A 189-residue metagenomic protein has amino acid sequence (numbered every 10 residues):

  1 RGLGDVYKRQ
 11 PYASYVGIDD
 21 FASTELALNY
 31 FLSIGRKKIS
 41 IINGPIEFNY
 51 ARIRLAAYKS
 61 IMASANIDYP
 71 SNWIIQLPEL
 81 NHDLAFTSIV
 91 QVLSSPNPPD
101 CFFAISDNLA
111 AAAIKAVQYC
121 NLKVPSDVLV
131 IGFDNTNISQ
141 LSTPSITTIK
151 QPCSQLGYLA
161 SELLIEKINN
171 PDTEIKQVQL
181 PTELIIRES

Functional and structural regions predicted by a protein language model:
R1-Y7: Short, small-residue-biased leader/transition segments that mark boundaries at the very start of proteins
R9-S189: Bacterial carbohydrate/catabolite-sensing allosteric modules
